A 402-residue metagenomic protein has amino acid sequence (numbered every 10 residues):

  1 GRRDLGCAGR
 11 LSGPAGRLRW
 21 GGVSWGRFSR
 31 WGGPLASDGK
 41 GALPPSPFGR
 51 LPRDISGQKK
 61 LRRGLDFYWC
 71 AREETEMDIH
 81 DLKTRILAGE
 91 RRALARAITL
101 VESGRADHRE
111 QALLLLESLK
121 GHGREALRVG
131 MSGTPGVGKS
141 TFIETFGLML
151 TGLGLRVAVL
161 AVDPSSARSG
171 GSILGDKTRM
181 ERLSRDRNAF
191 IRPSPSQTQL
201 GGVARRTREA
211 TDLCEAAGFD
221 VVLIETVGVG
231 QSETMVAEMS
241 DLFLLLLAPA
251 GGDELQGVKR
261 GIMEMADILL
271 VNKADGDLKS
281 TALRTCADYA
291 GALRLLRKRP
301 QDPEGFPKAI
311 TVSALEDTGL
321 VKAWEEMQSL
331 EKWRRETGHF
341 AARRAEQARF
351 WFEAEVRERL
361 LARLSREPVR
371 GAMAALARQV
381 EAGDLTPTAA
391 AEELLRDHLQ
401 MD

Functional and structural regions predicted by a protein language model:
G1-S46, L51: Compositionally biased, low-complexity flexible segments
L43, R50-D54, D66-E74: Short, positively charged and aromatic/hydrophobic N-terminal segments
K59-K60, F67: Polybasic, lysine-rich low-complexity intrinsically disordered segments
D78-L127, S132, V137, I143-S232 (+2 more regions): Nucleotide-state-sensitive switch-loop elements of NTP-binding domains
L94-R96, T311-A314, K322-L399: Long, well-ordered amphipathic alpha-helical subdomains in the mid-to-C-terminal portions of large enzyme subunits
E233-P249, G261, M265-L270: Inter-motif core of Ras-like GTPase G domains
S240-Q256, A274-L283: Conserved Switch II/interswitch segment of TRAFAC-class P-loop GTPases
A274-W333: Canonical P-loop GTPase G-domain recognition
